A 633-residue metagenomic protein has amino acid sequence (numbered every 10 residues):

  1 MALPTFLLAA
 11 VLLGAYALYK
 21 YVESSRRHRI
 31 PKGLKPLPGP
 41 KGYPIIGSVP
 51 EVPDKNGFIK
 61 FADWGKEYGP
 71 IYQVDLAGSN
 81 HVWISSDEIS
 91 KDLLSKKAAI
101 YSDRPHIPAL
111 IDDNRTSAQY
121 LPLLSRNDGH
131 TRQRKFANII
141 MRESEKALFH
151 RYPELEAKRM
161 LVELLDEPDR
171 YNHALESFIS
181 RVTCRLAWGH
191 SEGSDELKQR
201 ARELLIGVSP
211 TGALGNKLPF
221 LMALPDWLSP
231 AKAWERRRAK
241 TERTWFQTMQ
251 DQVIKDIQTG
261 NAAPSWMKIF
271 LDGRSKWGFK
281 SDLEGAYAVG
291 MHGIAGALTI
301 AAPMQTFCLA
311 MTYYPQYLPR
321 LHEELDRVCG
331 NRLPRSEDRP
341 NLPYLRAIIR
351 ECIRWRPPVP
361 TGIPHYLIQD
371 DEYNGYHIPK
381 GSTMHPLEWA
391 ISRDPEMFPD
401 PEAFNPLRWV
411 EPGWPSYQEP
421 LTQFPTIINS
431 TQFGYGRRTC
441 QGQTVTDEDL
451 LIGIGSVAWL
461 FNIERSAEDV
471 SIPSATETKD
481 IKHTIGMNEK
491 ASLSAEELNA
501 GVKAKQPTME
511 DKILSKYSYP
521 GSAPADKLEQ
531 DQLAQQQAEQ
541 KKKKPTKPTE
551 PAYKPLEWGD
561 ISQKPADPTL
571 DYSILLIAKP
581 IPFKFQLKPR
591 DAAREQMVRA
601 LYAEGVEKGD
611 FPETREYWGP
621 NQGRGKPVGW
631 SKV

Functional and structural regions predicted by a protein language model:
M1-G14, D75-V82, K146-L155, L164-R185 (+7 more regions): Cytochrome P450
A2-R115, R132, E154-R159, K380 (+7 more regions): N-terminal membrane-proximal hinge/A-helix region immediately C-terminal to the signal-anchor transmembrane segment
P40-I59, I107-W188, Q199-Q252, L333 (+5 more regions): Cytochrome P450 catalytic-domain helical core, especially the substrate-recognition surface and oxygen-activation
V49-D63, E67-G69, N331-G375, H385 (+1 more regions): Conserved cytochrome P450 K-helix E-x-x-R motif and the immediately C-terminal K′/meander segment
F61, A295, E411-G453, E477-K490 (+3 more regions): Cytochrome P450 heme-thiolate "Cys pocket" and heme-binding signature region
W234-M304, L342: Conserved cytochrome P450 catalytic core segment spanning the I/J/K helices
T299-H322, T444-F461, A552: Cytochrome P450 catalytic-core helices
P386-L421, P545, Y602-A603: Conserved cytochrome P450 K-helix/beta-meander segment immediately N-terminal to the heme-binding cysteine loop
